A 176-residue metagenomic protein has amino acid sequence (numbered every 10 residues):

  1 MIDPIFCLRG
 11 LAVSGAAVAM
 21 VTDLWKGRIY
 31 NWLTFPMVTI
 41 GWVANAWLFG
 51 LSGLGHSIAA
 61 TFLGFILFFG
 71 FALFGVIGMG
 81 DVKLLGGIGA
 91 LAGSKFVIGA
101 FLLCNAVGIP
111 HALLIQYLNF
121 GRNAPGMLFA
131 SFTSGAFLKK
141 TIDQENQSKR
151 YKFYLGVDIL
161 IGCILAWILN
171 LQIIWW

Functional and structural regions predicted by a protein language model:
M1-W176: A membrane-topology feature that recognizes alpha-helical transmembrane segments and their immediate juxtamembrane
